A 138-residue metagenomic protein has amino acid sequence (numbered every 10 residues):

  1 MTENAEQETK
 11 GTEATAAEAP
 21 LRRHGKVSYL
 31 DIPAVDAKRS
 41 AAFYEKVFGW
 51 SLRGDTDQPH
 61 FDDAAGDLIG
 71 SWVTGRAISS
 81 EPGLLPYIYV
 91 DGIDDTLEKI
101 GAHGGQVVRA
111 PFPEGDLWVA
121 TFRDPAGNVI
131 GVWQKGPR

Functional and structural regions predicted by a protein language model:
T2-A41, D67-L68, L84-P86, K135-R138: N-terminal beta-strand motif that seeds the catalytic metal site of vicinal oxygen chelate
E3, G11-E13, G49-G83, V129-K135: Conserved short beta-strand elements that form part of the metal-binding/catalytic scaffold of enzyme active sites
A19-L21, V73-I78, A102: A short alpha-helix capping/helix-coil boundary motif
Y29, R39-S40, Q58-F61, L85-P86 (+2 more regions): Residue-level detection of beta-strand scaffold positions
V35, A64-A65, A77, V90-I93 (+2 more regions): Short loop segments at secondary-structure junctions
D36-A37, I88-V129: Vicinal oxygen chelate
Y44: Catalytic core of tubulin tyrosine ligase-like
T74-R76, R109-P111, G115, G136: Short, well-ordered turn and helix-capping elements at secondary-structure junctions
